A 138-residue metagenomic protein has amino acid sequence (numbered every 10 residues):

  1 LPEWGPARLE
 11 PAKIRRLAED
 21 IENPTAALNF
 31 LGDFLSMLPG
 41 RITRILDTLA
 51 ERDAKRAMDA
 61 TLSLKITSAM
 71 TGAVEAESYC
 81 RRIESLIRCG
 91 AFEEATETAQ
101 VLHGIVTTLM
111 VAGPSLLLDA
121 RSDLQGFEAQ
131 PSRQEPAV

Functional and structural regions predicted by a protein language model:
L1-V138: Two-component system phosphorelay core
